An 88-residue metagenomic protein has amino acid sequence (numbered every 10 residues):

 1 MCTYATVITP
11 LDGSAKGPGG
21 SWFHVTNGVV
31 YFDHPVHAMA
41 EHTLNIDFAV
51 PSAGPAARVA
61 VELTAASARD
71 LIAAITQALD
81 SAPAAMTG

Functional and structural regions predicted by a protein language model:
M1-G88: Positively charged, low-complexity terminal tracts and the immediately adjacent first secondary-structure elements
